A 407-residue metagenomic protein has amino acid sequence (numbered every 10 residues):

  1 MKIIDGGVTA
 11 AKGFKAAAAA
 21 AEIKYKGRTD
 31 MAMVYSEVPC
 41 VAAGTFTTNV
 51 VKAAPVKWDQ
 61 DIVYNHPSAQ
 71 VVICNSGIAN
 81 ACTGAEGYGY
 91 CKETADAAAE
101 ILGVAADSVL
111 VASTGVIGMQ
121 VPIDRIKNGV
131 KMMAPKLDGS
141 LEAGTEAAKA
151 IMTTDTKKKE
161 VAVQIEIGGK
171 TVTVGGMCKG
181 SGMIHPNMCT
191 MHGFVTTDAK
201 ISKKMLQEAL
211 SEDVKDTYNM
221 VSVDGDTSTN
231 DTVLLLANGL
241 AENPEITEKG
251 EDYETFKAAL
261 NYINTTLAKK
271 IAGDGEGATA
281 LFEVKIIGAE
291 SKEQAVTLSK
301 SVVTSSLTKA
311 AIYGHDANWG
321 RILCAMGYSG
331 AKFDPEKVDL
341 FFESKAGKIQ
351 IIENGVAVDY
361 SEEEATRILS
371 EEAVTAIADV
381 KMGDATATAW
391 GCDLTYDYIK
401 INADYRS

Functional and structural regions predicted by a protein language model:
M1-N75, A79-K92, A99-S407: A structural signal for small-residue-enriched, beta-sheet-centric alpha/beta enzyme cores and oligomeric scaffold folds
